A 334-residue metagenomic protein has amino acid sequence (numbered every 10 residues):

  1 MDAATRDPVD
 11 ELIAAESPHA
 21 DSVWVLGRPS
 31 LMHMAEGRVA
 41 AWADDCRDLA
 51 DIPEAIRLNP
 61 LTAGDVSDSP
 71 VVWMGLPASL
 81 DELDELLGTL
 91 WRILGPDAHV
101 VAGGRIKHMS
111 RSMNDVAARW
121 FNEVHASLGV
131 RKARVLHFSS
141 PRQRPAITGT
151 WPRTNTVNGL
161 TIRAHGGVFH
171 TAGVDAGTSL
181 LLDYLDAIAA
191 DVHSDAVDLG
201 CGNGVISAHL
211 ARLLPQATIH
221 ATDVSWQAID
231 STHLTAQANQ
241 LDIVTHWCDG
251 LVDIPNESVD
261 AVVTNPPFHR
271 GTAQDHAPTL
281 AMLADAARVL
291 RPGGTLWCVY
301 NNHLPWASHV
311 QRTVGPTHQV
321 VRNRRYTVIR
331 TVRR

Functional and structural regions predicted by a protein language model:
D2-E54, A176-T264: Conserved SAM/SAH cofactor-binding pocket of Class I
D44, R105, D223-Q227, P278 (+1 more regions): Short beta->alpha hinge that forms the Motif I/post-I loop of the SAM-binding pocket
P70-D81, L199-I206, V259-T272, A286: Conserved proline-anchored active-site loop of SAM-dependent methyltransferases that bridges a beta-strand
E82-V157: N-terminal auxiliary segments of SAM/dcSAM-dependent transferases
E85-P96, L280-P292: A short glycine-rich, Lys/Arg-flanked "PGG" loop and its adjoining helix->strand segment in the class I
N122-R131, R163-H165, P316-R324: Conserved S-adenosyl-L-methionine
R131-D195: SAM-dependent Rossmann-like transferase core, predominantly class I methyltransferases with a strong bias toward
L296-R334: C-terminal catalytic and target-recognition region of SAM-dependent MTase-like enzymes, primarily methyltransferases
